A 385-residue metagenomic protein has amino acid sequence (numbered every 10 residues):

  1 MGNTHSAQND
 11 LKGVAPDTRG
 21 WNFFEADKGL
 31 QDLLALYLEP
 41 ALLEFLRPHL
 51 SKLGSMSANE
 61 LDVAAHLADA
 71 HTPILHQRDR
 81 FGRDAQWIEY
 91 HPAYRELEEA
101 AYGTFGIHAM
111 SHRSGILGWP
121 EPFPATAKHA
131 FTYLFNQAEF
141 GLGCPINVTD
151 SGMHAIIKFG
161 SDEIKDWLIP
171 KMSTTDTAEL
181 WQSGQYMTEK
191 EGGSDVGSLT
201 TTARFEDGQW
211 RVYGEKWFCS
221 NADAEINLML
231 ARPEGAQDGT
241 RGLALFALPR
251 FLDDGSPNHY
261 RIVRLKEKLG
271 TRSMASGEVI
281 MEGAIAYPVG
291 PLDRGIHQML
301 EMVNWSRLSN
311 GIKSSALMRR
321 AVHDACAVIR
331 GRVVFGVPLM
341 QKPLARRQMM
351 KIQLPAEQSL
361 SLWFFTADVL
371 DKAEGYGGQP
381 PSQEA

Functional and structural regions predicted by a protein language model:
M1-P120: Extended, charge-enriched "interface" segments that sit outside catalytic cores
E39-S57, P120, T126, G143-E163 (+2 more regions): N-terminal leader/propeptide and maturation segments of large enzyme subunits in energy/redox metabolism and hydrolases
R83-E179, S220-A222: Internal helix-loop-helix
P120, D254, H259, V263 (+3 more regions): A glycine-rich, basic-preceded beta-loop-alpha segment at the flavin cofactor/substrate interface of flavin-utilizing
G160-T201, F205-G208, A367-Q383: Internal maturation/activation junctions in enzymes
E191-S194, F218-S220, K268-A275: Short Gly/Pro-enriched turn/cap motifs at secondary-structure boundaries
Q209, Y213-H259: A short core secondary-structure module
R307-G378: Extended amphipathic alpha-helical segments enriched in small hydrophobics
